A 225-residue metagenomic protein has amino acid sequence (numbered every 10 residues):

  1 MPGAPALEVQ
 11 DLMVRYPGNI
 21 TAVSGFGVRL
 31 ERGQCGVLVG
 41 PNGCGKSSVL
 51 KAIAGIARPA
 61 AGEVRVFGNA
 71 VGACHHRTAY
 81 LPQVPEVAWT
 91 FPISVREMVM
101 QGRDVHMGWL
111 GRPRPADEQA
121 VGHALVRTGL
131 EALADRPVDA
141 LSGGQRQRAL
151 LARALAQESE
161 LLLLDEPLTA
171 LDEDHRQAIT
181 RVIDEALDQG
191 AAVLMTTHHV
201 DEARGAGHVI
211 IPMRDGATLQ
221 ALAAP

Functional and structural regions predicted by a protein language model:
A54: Helix-to-loop junction immediately C-terminal to a conserved catalytic motif
G62-H76: Conserved ABC transporter NBD signature motif
P115-L133: Conserved ABC ATPase "signature" region
P137-L141: Conserved ABC ATPase signature
E158: Conserved catalytic motifs of ABC-family nucleotide-binding domains
L162-E166: Catalytic Walker B motif of ABC-type/P-loop ATPase nucleotide-binding domains
T197-H198: H-loop/switch region of ABC-family ATPase nucleotide-binding domains
